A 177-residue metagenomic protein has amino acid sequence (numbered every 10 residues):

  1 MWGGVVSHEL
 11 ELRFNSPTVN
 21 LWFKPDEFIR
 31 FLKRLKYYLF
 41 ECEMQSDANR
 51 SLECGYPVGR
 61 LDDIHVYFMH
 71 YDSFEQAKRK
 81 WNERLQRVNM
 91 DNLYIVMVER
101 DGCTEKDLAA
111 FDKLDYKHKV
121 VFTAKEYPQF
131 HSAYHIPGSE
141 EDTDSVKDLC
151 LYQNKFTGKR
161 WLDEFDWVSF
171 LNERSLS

Functional and structural regions predicted by a protein language model:
W2-V98, C103-T104, Q129, Y134-S139: Positively charged, amphipathic N-terminal segments that serve as targeting/anchoring signals
K36-L39, K119, V146-D148: Short, Lys/Arg-enriched charge-dense amphipathic segments
V88, A109-Y116: Short, conserved loop/helix-junction motifs that constitute active-site signature segments in enzyme catalytic cores
L93, H118-K119: Beta-sheet entry/capping signal
M97-V98, V121-K125: Short beta-strand/turn micro-motifs composed of small residues that flank or help shape donor/cofactor-binding pockets
E105-K106, F165: Generic alpha-helical secondary structure signal
K113-K117, G138-E141: Short, low-complexity, polar/charged sequence segments that are solvent-exposed and flexible
T123-S177: Polybasic, proline/glycine-rich intrinsically disordered low-complexity segments
